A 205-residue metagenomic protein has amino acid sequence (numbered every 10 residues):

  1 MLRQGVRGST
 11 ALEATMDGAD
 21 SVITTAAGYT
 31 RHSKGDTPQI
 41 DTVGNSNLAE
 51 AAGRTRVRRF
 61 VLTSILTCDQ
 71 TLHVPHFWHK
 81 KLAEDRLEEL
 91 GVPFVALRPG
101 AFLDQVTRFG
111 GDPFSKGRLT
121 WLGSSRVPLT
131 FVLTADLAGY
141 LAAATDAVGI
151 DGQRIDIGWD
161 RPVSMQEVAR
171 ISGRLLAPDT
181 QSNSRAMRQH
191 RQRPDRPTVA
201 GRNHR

Functional and structural regions predicted by a protein language model:
M1-T55, D69: NAD(P)H-binding glycine-rich loop region in Rossmannoid oxidoreductase-like domains and their noncatalytic homologs
R3-Q4, T24, G35, T42-A49 (+4 more regions): Short, structured secondary-structure boundary patches
G8-T10, T30, G53-R58, L66-T180 (+1 more regions): Oxidoreductase cofactor-interface core, primarily capturing Rossmann-like NAD(P)-dependent enzymes
L175, A186-R205: A hydrophobic C-terminal alpha-helical subdomain
Q181-R185: Short beta-strand-to-loop elements that line the ligand-binding cleft of bilobed periplasmic-binding protein-like
